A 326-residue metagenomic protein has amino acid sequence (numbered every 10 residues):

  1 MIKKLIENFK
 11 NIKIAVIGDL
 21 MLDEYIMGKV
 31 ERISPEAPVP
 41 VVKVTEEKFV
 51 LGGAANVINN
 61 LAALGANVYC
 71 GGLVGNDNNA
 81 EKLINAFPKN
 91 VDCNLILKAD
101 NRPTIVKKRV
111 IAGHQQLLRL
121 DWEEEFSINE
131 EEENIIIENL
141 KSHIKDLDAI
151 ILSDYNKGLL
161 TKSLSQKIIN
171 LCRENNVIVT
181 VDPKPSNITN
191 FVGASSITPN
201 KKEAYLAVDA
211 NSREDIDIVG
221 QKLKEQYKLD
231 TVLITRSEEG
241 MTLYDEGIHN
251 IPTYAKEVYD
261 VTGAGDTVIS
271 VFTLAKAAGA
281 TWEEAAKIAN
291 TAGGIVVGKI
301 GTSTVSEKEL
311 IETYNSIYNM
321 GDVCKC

Functional and structural regions predicted by a protein language model:
M1-E31: Positively charged, low-complexity intrinsically disordered leader regions
I2-L5, P35, V39-I105, T313: Substrate-binding N-lobe of the ribokinase-like
A15-I17, R119, D148-I151, T180 (+2 more regions): Structural motif
L20, Y155, T267: Active-site metal-binding loops of divalent metal-dependent hydrolases
L95-R102, R109-I144: Conserved phosphate-binding/catalytic loop of the ribokinase/pfkB sugar-kinase fold
D146-L159: Short acidic, glycine-rich surface-loop motifs adjacent to enzyme active sites
L159-H249: Conserved phosphate/ATP/ADP-binding segment of small-molecule kinases
D230-T231, Y254-Y318: Conserved post-catalytic alpha-helical subdomain immediately downstream of the catalytic base and nucleotide-binding
